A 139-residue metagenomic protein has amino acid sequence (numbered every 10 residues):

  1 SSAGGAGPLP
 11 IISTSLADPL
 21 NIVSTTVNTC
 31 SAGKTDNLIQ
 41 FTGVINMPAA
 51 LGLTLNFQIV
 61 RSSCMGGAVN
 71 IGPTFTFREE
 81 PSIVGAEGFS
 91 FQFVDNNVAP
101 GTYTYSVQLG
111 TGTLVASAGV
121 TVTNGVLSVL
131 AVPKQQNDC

Functional and structural regions predicted by a protein language model:
S1-C139: Extracellular jelly-roll beta-sandwich "head" domains, especially the C-terminal globular C1q domain
